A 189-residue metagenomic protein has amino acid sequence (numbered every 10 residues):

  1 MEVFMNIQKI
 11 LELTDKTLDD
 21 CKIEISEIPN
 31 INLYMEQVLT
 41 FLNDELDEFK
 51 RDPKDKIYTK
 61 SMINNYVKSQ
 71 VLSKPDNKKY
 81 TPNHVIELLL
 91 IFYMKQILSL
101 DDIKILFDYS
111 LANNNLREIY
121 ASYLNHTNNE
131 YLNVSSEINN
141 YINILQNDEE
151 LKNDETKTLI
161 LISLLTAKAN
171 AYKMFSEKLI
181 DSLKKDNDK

Functional and structural regions predicted by a protein language model:
E2-L111: Basic helix-turn-helix/winged-helix DNA-binding cores and closely related short helical interaction motifs
L106-Y109, N113-K189: Intrinsically disordered, low-complexity, charge-dense segments enriched in Lys/Arg and Glu/Asp interspersed
